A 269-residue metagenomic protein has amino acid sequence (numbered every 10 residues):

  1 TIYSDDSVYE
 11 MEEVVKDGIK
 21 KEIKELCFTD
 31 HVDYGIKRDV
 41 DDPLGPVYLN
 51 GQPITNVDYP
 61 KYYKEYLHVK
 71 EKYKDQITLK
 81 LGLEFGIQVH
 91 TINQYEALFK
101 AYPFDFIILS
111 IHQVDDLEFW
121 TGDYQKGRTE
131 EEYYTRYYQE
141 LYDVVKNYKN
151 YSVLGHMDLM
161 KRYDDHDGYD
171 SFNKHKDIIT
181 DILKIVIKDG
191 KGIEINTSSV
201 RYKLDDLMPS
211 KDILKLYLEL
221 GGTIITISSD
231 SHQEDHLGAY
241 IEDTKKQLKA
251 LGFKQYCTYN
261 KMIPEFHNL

Functional and structural regions predicted by a protein language model:
T1, V8-K16, K37, D115 (+3 more regions): Charged catalytic cores and adjacent phosphate/nucleic-acid-binding surfaces used for phosphate/nucleic-acid chemistry
T1-F85, V89, L98-A101, Y163 (+5 more regions): An N-terminally biased module of ancient metal coordination in phosphate/nucleic-acid-related enzymes
S7, L79-I92, Q125-E140, D165-D177 (+1 more regions): Active-site glycine- and acidic-residue-rich loops that bind and position anionic ligands or nucleotide-like cofactors
K20, E65-Q76, E96-I108, V145-K149 (+2 more regions): Acidic (Asp/Glu)-rich catalytic clusters
L26-F28, L79-L83, I107-L109, V153-G155 (+2 more regions): Hydrophobic faces of well-ordered beta-strands that scaffold small-molecule active sites in alpha/beta enzyme cores
D33-V57, I108-R128, G192: Active-site gating loops and adjacent loop-to-helix segments of metal-dependent hydrolytic enzymes
G82-E130: Hydrophobic alpha-helical segments and helix pairs
V114-L154: Hydrophobic, well-structured mid-protein blocks that either form specific transmembrane helices
